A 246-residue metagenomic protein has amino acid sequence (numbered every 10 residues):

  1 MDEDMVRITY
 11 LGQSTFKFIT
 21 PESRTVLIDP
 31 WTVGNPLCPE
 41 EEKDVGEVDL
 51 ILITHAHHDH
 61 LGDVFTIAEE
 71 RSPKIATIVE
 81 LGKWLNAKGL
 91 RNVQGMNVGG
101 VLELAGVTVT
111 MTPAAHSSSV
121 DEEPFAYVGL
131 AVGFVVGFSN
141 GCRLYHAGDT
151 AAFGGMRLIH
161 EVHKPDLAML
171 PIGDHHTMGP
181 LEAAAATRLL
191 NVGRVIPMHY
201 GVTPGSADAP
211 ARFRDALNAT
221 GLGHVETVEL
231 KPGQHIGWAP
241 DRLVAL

Functional and structural regions predicted by a protein language model:
M1-T25, W31-P36, E103, R212-A219 (+2 more regions): Zn-dependent metallo-beta-lactamase
R7-Y10, V26-D29, T108-A114, R143-D149: Active-site-proximal beta-strand elements of phosphoester/diester hydrolases
K17-H57, G62-E69, E80, S117-Y127 (+1 more regions): Pre-active-site segment of Zn-dependent metallo-hydrolases
L27-P30, V48-A56, A76-V79, L144-T150 (+3 more regions): Active-site neighborhood of phospho(di)ester-bond hydrolases with catalytic His/Asp-centered motifs
G34-N35, H57-G62, G82-L85, G100-E103 (+5 more regions): Active-site environment of divalent metal-dependent phosphoester hydrolases
G62-L102, V107-V120: Glycine/small-residue-rich loop that forms an oxyanion/phosphate-binding "nest" at active or ligand-binding sites
K74, N86-G100, A184, R188-L246: Binuclear metal-ion centers of metallo-dependent hydrolases, dominated by the metallo-beta-lactamase
S119-L189: Active-site-proximal loop/helix segments of hydrolase catalytic cores
